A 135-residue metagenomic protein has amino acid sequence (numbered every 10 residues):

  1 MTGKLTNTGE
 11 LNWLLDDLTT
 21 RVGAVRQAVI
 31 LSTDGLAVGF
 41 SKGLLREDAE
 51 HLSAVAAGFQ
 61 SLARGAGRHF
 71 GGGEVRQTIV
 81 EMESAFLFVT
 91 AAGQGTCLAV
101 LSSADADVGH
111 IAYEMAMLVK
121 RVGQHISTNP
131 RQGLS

Functional and structural regions predicted by a protein language model:
M1-R26, D34-S135: Acidic, low-complexity cytosolic segments
